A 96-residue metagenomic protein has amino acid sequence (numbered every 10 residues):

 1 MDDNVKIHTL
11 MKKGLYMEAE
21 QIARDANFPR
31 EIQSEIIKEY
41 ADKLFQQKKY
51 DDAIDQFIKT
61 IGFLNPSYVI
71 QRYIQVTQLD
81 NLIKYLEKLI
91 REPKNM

Functional and structural regions predicted by a protein language model:
M1-M96: Extended alpha-helical solenoid/arm regions of large eukaryotic scaffolding proteins
